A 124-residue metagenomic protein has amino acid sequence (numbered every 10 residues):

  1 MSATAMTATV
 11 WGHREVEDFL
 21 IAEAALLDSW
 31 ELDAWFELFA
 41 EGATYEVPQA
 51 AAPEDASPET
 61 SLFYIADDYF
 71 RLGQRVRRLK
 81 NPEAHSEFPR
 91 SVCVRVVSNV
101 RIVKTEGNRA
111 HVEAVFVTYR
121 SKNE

Functional and structural regions predicted by a protein language model:
M1-E41: Short, low-complexity N-terminal intrinsically disordered segments enriched in polar/charged residues
A22-A25, E83-R90, N123: Short helix-to-loop capping/linker segments positioned immediately adjacent to catalytic or ligand/cofactor-binding
E41-V112: A solvent-exposed, acidic/Ser-Thr-rich amphipathic alpha-helical stretch
D55, K122-E124: Short acidic, gly/pro-rich beta-turn/loop elements at beta-sheet edges and active-site/ligand-binding grooves
I102, F116-K122: Beta-strand elements of well-folded, non-transmembrane domains
